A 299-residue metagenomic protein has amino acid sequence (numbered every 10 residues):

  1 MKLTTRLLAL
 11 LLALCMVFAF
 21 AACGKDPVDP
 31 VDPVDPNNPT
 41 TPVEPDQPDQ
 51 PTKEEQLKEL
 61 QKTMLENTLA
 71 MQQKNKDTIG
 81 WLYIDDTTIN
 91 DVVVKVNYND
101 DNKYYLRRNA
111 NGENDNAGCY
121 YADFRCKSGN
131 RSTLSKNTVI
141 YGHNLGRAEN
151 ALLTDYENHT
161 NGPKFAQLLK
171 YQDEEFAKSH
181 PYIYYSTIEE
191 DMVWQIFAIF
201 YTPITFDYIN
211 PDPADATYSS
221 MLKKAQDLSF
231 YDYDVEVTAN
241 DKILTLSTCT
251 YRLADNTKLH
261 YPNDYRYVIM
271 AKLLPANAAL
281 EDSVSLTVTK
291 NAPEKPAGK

Functional and structural regions predicted by a protein language model:
M1-L11: Bacterial N-terminal signal peptides that target proteins for export
L8, V28, T40-E44: Intrinsically disordered, low-complexity repeat segments enriched in small/polar residues
A19-A22: C-terminal motif of bacterial Sec signal peptides marking the signal peptidase cleavage site
D26-D35: Bacterial Sec signal peptide processing site at the extreme N-terminus
D35-K299: Solvent-exposed, non-transmembrane regions of membrane-associated and secreted proteins
